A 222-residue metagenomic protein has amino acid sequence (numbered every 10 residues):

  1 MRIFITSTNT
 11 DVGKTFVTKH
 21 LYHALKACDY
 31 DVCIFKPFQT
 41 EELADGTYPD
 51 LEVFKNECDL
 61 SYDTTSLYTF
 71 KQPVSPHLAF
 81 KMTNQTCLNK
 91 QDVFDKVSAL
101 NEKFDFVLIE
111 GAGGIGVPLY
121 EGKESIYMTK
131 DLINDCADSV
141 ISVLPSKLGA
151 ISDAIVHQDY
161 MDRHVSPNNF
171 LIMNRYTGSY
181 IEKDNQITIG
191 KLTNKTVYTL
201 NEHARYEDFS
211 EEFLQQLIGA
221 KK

Functional and structural regions predicted by a protein language model:
M1-F4, D31: Extreme N-terminal starter segment of soluble prokaryotic enzymes
I5-T18: Glycine-rich phosphate-binding P-loop
T8, P37, P145, L171-I181 (+1 more regions): G-domain G4 guanine-recognition motif of GTPases
F16-T86: N-terminal phosphate/diphosphate-binding loop that engages ATP/GTP or pyrophosphate donors across diverse enzyme folds
Y30-D31, E102-D105, A137: Short, high-confidence coil segments that cap the C-terminus of an alpha-helix and link into the following beta-strand
V74, G190-F209: Beta-strand-loop-alpha "switch" segments that mediate conformational coupling across diverse proteins
P76-L119: Phosphate-binding/switch loop-helix module in NTP-utilizing enzymes
A112-N194: Conserved catalytic-core segment of NTP-binding enzymes
